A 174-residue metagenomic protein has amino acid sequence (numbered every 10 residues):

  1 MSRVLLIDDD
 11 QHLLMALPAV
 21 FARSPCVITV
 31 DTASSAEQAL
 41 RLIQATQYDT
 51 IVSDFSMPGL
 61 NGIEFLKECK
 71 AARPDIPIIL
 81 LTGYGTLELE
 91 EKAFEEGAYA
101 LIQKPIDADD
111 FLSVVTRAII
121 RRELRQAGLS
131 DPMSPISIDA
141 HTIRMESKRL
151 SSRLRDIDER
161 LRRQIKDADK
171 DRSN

Functional and structural regions predicted by a protein language model:
Q11-D31: Two-component/phosphorelay signaling modules centered on CheY-like receiver
T32-T50: Acidic, metal-coordinating helix/loop segments flanking the phosphotransfer/catalytic sites of two-component signaling
S34-S35, N61-E64: Acidic catalytic/metal-coordinating carboxylates
M57: Receiver (REC) domain active-site loop signature in two-component systems and cognate sites in sensor histidine kinases
E88, I106-V115: C-terminal output helix
S130-N174: C-terminal output/effector regions of signal-responsive regulators
